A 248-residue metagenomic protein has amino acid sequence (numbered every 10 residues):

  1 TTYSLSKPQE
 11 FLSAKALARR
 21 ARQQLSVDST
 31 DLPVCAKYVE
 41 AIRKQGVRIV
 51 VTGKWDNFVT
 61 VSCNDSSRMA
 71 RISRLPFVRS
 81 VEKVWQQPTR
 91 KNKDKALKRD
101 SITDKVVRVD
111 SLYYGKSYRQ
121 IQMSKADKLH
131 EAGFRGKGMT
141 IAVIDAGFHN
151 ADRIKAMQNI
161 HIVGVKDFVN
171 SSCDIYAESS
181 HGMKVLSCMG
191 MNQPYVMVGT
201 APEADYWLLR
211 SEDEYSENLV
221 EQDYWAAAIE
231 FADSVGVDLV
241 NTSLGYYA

Functional and structural regions predicted by a protein language model:
T1-I102, E214: Inhibitory N-terminal propeptides of secreted protease zymogens
D28-P33, S62-M69, R119-M123, G138 (+2 more regions): Soluble non-cytosolic domains of exported or imported proteins
A36, E40, S67-A70, D127 (+3 more regions): Solvent-exposed, polar/charged alpha-helical surfaces in well-ordered, non-transmembrane soluble domains, broadly
V51, A70-S73, G133-F134, G199 (+1 more regions): Structural motif
R74-M139, N150-A156: Protease zymogen maturation seam
S80, S117, D127-E221, V235-D238: Subtilisin-like serine protease catalytic core
Q86, S211, G245: Short, ordered loop/turn segments at secondary-structure junctions
I229-A248: Short acidic, glycine-rich surface-loop motifs adjacent to enzyme active sites
